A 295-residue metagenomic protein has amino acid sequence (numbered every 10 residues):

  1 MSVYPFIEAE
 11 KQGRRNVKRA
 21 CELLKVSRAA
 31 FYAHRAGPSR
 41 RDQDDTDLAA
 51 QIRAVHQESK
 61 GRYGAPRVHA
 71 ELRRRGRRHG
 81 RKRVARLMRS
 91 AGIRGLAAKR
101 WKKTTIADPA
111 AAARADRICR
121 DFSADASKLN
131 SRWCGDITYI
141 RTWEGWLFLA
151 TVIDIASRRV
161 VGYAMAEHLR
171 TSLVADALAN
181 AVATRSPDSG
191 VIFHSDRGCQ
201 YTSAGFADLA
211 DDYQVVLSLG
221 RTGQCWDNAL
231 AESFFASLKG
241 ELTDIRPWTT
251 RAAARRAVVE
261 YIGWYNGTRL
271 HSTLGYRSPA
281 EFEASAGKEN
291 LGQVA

Functional and structural regions predicted by a protein language model:
M1-A295: Charged DNA-binding/catalytic regions of mobile-element recombinases
